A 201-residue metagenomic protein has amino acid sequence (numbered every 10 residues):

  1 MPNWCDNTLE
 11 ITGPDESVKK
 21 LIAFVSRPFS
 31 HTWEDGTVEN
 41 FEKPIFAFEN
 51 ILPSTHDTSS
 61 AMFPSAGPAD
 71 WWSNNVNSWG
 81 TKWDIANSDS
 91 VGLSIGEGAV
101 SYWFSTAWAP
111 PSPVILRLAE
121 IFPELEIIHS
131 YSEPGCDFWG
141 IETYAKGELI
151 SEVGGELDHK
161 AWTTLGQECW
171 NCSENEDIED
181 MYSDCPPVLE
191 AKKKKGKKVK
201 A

Functional and structural regions predicted by a protein language model:
M1-A201: Intrinsic low-complexity, intrinsically disordered or marginally ordered coil/linker segments
